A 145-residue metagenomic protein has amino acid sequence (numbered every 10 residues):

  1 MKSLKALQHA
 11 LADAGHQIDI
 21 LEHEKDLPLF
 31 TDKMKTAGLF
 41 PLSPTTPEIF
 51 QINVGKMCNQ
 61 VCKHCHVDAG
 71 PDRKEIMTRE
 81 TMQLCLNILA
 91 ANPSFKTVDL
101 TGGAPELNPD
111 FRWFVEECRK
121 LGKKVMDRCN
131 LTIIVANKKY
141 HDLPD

Functional and structural regions predicted by a protein language model:
M1-A14: Intrinsically disordered, low-structural-confidence terminal and linker regions
D13, I18-G102, E106-K139: Conserved alpha-helical substructure of the radical SAM core
Y140-D145: Structural recognition of alpha->loop->beta junctions
